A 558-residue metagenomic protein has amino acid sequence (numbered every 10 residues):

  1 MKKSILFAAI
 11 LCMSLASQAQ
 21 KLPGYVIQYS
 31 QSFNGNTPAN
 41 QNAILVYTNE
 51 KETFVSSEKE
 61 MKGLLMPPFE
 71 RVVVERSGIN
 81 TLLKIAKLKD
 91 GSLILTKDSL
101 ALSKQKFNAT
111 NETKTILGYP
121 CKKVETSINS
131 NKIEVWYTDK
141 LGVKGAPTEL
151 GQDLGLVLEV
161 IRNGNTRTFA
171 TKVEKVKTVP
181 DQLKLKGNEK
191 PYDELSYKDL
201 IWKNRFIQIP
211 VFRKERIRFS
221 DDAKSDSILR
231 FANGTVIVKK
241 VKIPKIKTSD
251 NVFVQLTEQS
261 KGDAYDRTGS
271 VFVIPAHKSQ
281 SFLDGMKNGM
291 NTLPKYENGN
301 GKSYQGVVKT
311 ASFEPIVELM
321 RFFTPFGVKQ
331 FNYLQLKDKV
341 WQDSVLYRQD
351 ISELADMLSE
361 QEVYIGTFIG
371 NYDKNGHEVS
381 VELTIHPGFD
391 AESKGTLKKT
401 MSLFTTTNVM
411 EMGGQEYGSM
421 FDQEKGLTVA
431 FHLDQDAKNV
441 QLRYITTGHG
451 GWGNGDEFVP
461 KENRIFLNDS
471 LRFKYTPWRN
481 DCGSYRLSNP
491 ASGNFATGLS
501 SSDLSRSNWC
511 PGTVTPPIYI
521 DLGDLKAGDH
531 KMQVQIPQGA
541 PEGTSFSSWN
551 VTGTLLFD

Functional and structural regions predicted by a protein language model:
M1-I27: Bacterial Sec-dependent N-terminal signal peptides
K3, L15, D139, G145-A146 (+3 more regions): Short, intrinsically disordered/low-complexity patches at protein termini and at juxtamembrane boundaries
L6, S14, S32, K140 (+4 more regions): Residue-level marker of positions within ordered structural domains that often coincide with functionally constrained
K21-W202: Extended soluble regions of mature proteins
L185-D558: Extracellular/secretory-pathway and virion-surface proteins
